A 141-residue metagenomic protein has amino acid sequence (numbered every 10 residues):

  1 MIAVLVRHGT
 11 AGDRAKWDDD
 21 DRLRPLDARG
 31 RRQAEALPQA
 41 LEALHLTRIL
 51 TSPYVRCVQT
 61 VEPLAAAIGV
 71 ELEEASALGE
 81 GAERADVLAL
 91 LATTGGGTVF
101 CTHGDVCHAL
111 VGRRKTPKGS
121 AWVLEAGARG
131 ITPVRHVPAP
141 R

Functional and structural regions predicted by a protein language model:
I2-A77, G81-A85, R113-W122, A126 (+1 more regions): Active-site-proximal alpha-helix that buttresses catalytic centers in soluble enzyme cores
R84-V134: Active-site-adjacent alpha-helix immediately C-terminal to a catalytic or transition-state-stabilizing loop
V134-R141: Short, solvent-exposed aromatic-acidic interface loops
